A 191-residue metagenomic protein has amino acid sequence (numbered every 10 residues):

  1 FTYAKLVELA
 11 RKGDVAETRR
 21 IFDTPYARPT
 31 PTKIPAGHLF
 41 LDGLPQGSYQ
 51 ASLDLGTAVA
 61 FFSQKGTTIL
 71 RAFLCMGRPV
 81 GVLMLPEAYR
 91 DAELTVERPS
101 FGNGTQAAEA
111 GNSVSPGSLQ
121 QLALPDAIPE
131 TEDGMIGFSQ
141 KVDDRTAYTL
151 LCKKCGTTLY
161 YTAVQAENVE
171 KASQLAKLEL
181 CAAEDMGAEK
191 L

Functional and structural regions predicted by a protein language model:
F1-L191: Acidic/polar, glycine-enriched structural segments that form the non-catalytic walls/loops of the carbohydrate-binding
